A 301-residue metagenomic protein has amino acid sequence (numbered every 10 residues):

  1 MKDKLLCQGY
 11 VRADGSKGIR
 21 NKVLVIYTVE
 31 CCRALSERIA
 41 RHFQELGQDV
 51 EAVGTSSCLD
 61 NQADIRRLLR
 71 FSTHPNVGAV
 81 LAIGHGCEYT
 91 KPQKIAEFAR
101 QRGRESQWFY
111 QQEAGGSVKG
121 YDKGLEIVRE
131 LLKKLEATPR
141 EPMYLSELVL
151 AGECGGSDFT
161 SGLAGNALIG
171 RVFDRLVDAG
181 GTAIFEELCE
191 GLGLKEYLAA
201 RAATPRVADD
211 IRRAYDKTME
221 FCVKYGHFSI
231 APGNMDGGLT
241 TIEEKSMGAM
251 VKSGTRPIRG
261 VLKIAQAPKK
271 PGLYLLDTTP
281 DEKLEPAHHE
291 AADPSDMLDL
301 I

Functional and structural regions predicted by a protein language model:
M1-I301: Metallocofactor- and cofactor-centric catalytic cores in central/energy metabolism, strongly enriched
